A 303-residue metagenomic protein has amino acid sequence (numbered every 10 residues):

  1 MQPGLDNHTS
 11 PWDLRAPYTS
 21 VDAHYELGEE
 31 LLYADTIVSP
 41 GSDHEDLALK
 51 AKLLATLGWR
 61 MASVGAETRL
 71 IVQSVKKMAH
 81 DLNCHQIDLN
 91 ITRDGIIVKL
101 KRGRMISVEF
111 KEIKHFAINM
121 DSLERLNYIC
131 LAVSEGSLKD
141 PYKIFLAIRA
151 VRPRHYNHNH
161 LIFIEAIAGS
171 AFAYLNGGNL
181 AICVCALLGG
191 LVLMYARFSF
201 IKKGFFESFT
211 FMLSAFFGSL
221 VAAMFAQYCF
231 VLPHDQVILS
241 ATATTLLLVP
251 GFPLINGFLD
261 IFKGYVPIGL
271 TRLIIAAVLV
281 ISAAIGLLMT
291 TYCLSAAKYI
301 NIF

Functional and structural regions predicted by a protein language model:
M1-L138: Soluble N-terminal domains of membrane-associated systems
P3-L5, T9, A173, F209 (+4 more regions): Terminal low-complexity, intrinsically disordered regions
L53, L57, V151, I182-C183 (+1 more regions): Hydrophobic alpha-helical transmembrane segments of multi-pass small-molecule transporters/permeases
W59, S63, H80-C84, L131 (+10 more regions): Generic secondary-structure signature for well-ordered alpha-helical cores
H115-A168, A173, G177-G178, A276-A284: Alpha-helical transmembrane segments and their cytosolic membrane-interface
R154-C229, H234: Core alpha-helical transmembrane segments of integral membrane proteins
Q227-F303: Generic detector of multi-pass transmembrane helix bundles and their immediately adjacent loops in polytopic membrane
